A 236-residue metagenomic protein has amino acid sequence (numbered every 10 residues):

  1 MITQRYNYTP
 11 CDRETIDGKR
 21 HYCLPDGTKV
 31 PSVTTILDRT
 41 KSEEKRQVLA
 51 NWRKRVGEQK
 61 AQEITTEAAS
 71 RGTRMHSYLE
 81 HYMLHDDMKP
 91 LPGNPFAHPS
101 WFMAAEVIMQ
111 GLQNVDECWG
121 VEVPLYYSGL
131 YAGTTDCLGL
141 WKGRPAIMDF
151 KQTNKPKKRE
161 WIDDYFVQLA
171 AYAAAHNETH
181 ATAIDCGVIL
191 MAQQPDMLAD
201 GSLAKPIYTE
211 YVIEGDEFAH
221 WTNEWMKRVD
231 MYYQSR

Functional and structural regions predicted by a protein language model:
M1-A132: Metal-dependent nuclease catalytic cores that hydrolyze phosphodiester bonds in DNA/RNA, characterized by
W119-M231: Mg2+/Mn2+-dependent nuclease catalytic core
Q234-S235: Multi-pass membrane glycosyltransferase architecture that uses lipid-linked
